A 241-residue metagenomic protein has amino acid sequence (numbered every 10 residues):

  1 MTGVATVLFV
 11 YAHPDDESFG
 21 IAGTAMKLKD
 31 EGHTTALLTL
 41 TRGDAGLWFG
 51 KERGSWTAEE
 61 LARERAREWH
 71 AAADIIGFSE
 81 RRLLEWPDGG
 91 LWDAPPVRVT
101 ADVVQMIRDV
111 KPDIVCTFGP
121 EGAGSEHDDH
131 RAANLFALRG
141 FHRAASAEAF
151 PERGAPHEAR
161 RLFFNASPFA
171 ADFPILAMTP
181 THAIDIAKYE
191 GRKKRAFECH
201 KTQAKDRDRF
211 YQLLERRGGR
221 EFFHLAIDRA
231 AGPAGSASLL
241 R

Functional and structural regions predicted by a protein language model:
M1-L8, E80, G89, D93-R241: Metal-dependent de-N-acetylase/amidase catalytic core
M1-V110: Active-site rim/loop-helix segments in enzyme catalytic domains that contact anionic ligands
